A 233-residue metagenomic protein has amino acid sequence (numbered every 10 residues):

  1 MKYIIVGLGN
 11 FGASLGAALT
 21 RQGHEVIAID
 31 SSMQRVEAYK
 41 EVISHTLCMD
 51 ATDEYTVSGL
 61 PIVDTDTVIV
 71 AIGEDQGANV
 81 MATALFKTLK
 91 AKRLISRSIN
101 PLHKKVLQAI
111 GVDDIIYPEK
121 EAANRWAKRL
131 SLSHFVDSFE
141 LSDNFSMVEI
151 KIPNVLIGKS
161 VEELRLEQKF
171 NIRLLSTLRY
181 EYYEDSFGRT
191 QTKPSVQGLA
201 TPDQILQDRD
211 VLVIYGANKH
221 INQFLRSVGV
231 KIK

Functional and structural regions predicted by a protein language model:
K2, I29, S160-K233: Cytosolic Rossmann-like ligand/nucleotide-binding regulatory domains
Y3, F11, G16, R21-V26 (+3 more regions): Cytosolic ligand/metal-binding cores
I4-L19, I152-G158, G216: Glycine-rich adenosine-cofactor-binding loop
G12, D75-Q76, N154, G158 (+2 more regions): Glycine-rich nucleotide phosphate-binding loop and flanking beta-alpha elements of Rossmann-like dinucleotide-binding
I69, M147-E149, V213: Short aromatic/hydrophobic contact patches that present stacked aromatics for nucleic-acid/ligand binding
V136-L141, T201-I205: Short, flexible, solvent-exposed loop/turn segments with mixed acidic/basic and small polar residues
F139, D143-L175: Conserved anion/nucleotide-ligand pocket segment
